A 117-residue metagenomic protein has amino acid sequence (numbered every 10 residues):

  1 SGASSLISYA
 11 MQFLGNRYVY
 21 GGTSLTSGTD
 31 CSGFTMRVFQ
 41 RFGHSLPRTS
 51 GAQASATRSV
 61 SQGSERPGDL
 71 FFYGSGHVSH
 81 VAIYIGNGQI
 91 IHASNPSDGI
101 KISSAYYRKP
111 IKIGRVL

Functional and structural regions predicted by a protein language model:
S1, S8-Y9, H44, Q53-Q62 (+3 more regions): Aromatic- and glycine-rich peptidoglycan recognition patches
G2-L6, A10, D30-C31, V38: Stable alpha-helical elements in mature extracytoplasmic
N16-P67: Catalytic cysteine-centered active-site loop
D30, S79-H80: Short loop/turn microsegments at loop-to-beta-strand junctions
L70-F72: Hydrophobic beta-strand signal
